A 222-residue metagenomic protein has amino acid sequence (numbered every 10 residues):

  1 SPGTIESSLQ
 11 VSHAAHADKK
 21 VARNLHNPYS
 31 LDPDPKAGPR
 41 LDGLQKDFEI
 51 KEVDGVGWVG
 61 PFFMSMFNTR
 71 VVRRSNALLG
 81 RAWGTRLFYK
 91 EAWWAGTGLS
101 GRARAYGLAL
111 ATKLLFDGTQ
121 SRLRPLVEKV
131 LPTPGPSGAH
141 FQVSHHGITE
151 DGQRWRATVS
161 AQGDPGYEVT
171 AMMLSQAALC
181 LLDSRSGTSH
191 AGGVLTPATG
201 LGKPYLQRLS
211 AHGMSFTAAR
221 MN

Functional and structural regions predicted by a protein language model:
S1-N222: C-terminal catalytic/substrate-binding lobe primarily of soluble NAD(P)-dependent oxidoreductases
